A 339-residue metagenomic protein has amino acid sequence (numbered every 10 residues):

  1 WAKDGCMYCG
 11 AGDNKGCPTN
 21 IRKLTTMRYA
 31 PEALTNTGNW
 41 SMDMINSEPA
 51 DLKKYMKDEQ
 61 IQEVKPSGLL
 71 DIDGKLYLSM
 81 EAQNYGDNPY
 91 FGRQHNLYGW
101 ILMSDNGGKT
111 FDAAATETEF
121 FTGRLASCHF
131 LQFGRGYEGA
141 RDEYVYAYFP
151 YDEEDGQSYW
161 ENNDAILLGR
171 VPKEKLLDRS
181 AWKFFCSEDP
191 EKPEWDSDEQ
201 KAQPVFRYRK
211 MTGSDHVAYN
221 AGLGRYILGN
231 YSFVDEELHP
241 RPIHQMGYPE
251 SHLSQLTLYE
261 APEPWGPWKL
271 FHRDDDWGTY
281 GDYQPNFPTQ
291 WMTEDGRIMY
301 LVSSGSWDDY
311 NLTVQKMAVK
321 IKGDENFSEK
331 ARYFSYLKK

Functional and structural regions predicted by a protein language model:
W1-E59, M80-E117, H252: Beta-propeller domains
W1-K3, M56-G74, Y85-G86, L125-Y144 (+2 more regions): Structural signature of eukaryotic scaffold interfaces centered on beta-propeller domains
N14-Y29, E81-N96, P150-N162, I227-S251 (+1 more regions): Short, conserved, GDST-rich strand-edge loop motifs in beta-rich repeat architectures
T26-A30, S104-D105, V171, S187 (+1 more regions): Conserved Ser/Thr-centered positions that define the repeating blades of beta-propeller domains
T35-S47, D112-F120, D178-A202, K269-D275 (+1 more regions): Beta-propeller fold detector
D73-R170: Long, hydrophobic, well-ordered secondary-structure blocks that form the structural core and pocket-lining surfaces
R209-H272: Loop/turn-rich, solvent-exposed surfaces of beta-rich toroidal or solenoidal domains
P264-T293: Conserved blade-ending motifs and adjacent loop-strand segments that build the rim/top face of beta-propeller domains
